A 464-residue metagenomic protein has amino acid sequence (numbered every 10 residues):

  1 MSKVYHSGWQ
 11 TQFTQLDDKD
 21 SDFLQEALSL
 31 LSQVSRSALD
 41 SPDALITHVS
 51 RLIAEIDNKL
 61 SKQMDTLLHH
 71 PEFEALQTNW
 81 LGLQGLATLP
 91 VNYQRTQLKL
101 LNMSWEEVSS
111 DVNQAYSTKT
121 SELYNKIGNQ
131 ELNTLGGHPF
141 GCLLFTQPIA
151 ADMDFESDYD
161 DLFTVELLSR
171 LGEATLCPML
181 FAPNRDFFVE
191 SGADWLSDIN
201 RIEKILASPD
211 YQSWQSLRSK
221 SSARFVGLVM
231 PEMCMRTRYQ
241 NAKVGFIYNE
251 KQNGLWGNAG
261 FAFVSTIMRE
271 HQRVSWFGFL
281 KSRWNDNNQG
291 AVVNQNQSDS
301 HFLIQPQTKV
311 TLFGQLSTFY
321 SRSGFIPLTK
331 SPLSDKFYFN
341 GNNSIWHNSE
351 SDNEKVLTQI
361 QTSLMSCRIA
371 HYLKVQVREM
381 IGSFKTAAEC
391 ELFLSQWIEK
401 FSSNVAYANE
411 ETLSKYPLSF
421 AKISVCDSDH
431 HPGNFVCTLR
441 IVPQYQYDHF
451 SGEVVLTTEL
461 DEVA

Functional and structural regions predicted by a protein language model:
M1-E106, N113: N-terminal-proximal low-complexity accessory segments that begin disordered and transition into the first
K59, Q63, N79-L86, L171 (+3 more regions): Generic, well-ordered alpha-helical scaffold segments in large soluble proteins
P71-T78, T96, V189-E190, A408-K415: Short, glycine/acidic-rich hinge or "gate" loops at secondary-structure transitions that mediate conformational
T78-A151: Long, charge-patterned amphipathic interaction tracts in eukaryotic proteins
L132-F302: Extended, regular secondary-structure scaffolds
F246-F393, H449-G452: Long, contiguous, structured domain-core segments that constitute the functional module of a protein
E389-S414: Short, hydrophobic/π-rich interface segment
K422-A464: C-terminal edge-of-domain segments
